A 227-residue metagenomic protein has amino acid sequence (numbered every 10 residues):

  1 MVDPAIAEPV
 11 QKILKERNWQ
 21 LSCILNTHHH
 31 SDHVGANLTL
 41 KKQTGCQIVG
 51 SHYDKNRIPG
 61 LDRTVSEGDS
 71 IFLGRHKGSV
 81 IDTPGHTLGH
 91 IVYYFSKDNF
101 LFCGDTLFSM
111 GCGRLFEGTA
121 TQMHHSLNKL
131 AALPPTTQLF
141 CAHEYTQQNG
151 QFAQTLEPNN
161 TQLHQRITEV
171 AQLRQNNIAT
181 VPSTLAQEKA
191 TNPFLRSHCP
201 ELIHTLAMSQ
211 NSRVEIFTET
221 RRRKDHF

Functional and structural regions predicted by a protein language model:
M1-Q20, Y93-G104: Conserved beta-strand hairpin/beta-sheet module of binuclear metal-dependent hydrolase folds, prominently
D3, H28, L40, V65 (+6 more regions): Divalent metal-coordination and catalytic microenvironments
P4-A5, H29, Y53-D54, H86-T87 (+4 more regions): Active-site metal-binding loops of divalent metal-dependent hydrolases
I6-D82, Q165, E169: Active-site HxH/HxHxD metal-binding segment of metal-dependent hydrolases
L25, F100-F102, F140: Residue-level marker for buried hydrophobic side chains located in beta-strands that build the well-ordered beta-sheet
S70-S96, F100-L101, A132: Core dinuclear metal-dependent hydrolase active-site scaffold
G111-T137: Active-site-adjacent loop/tail segments of enzyme domains
N128-Q138, Q147-F227: Accessory terminal helices/loops
